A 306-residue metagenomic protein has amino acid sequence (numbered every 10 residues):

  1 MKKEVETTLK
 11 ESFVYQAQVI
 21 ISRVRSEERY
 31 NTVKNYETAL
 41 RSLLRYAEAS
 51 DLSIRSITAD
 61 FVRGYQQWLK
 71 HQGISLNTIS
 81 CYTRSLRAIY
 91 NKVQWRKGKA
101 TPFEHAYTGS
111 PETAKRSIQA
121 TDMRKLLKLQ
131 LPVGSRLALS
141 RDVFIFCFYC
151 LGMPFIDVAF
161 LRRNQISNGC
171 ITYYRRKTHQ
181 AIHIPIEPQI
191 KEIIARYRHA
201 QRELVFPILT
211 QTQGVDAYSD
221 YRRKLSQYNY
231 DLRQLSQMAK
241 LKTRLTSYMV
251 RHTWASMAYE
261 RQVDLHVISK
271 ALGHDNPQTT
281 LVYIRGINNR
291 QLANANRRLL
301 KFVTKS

Functional and structural regions predicted by a protein language model:
K2-Q72: Basic/aromatic-enriched alpha-helical hairpins
S42, H71-E104, M153: N-terminal DNA-binding recognition helix of tyrosine site-specific recombinases/integrases
F103-F155: Basic, Lys/Arg- and aromatic-enriched nucleic-acid-binding interface segment
S117, R175-H179, L272-R297: Catalytic-site neighborhood detector that most strongly recognizes the C-terminal catalytic loop/helix of tyrosine
V133-S135, N229-K270: Short, basic (Lys/Arg/His-rich) helix/loop patches that form interaction surfaces in the mid-to-C-terminal regions
N164-T172, L241-T243, V263-I284, S306: Short, polar N-cap/turn motifs at the start of nucleic acid-interacting alpha helices
H183-P188, R196-Y197, R285-S306: DNA/chromatin major-groove-contacting recognition/catalytic segments
E187-K242: Active-site/catalytic core of tyrosine-dependent DNA strand-transfer enzymes
